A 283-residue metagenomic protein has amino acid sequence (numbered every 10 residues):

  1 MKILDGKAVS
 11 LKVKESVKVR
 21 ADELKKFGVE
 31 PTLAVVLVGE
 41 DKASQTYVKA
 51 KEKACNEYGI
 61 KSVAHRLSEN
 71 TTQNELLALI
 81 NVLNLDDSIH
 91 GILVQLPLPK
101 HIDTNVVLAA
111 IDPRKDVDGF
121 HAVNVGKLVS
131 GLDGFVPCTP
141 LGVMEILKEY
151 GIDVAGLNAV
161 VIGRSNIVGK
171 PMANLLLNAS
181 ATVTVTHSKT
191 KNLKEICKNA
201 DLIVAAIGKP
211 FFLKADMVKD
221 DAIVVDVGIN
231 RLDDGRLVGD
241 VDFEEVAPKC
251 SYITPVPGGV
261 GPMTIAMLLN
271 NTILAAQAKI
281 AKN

Functional and structural regions predicted by a protein language model:
M1-V29: Positively charged, low-complexity intrinsically disordered leader regions
P31-G39: Short beta-strand segments enriched in small/hydrophobic residues
V38-E52, G134-I223, R236-A247: Glycine-rich phosphate/diphosphate-binding loop of Rossmann-like nucleotide-binding domains
C55-E69, V183-V185: Short beta-strand elements in bilobed, periplasmic/extracellular small-molecule ligand-binding domains
E75-D87: Short, well-structured alpha-helical segments in soluble
S88-P99, D103-V106, N199-L232: Glycine-rich phosphate-binding loop
V94-V154: Anion-binding alpha/beta catalytic cores of soluble intermediary-metabolism enzymes, centered on
T104-H121, V125, G228-K279: Rossmann-fold NAD(P)-binding glycine/threonine-rich loop
